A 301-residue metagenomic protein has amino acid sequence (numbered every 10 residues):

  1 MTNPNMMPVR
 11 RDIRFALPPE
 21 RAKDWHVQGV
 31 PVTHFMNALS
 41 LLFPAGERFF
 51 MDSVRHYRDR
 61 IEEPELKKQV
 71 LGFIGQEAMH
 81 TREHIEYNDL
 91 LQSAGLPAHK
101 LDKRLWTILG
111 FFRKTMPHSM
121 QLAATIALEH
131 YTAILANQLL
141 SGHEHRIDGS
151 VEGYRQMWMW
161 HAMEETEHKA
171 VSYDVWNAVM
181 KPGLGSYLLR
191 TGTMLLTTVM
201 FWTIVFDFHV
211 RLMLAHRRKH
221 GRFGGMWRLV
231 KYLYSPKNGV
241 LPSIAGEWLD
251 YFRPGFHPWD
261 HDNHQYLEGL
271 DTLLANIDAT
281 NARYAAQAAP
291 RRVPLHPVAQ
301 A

Functional and structural regions predicted by a protein language model:
M1-A301: Non-heme di-metal
